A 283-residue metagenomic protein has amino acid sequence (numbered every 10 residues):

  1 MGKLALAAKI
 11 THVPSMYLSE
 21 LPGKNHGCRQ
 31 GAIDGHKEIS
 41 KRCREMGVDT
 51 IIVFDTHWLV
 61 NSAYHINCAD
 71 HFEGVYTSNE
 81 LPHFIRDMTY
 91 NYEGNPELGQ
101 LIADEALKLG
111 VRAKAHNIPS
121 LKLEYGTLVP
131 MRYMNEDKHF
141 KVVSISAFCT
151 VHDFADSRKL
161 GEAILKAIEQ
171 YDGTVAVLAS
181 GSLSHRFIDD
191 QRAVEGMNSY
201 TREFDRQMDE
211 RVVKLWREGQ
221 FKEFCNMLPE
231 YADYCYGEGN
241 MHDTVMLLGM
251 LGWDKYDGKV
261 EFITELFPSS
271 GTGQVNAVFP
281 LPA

Functional and structural regions predicted by a protein language model:
M1-D49, V60-K159, Q170, D190-A283: Flexible, D/E/H-enriched segments
D49-D55, G173-L183: Beta-strand elements within well-structured catalytic alpha/beta cores of enzymes that handle phosphate/sulfate esters
E162-V175: Non-transmembrane, aqueous-exposed alpha-helical and coiled segments at domain scale
R186-F187: Short, solvent-exposed loop/turn segments at secondary-structure junctions
